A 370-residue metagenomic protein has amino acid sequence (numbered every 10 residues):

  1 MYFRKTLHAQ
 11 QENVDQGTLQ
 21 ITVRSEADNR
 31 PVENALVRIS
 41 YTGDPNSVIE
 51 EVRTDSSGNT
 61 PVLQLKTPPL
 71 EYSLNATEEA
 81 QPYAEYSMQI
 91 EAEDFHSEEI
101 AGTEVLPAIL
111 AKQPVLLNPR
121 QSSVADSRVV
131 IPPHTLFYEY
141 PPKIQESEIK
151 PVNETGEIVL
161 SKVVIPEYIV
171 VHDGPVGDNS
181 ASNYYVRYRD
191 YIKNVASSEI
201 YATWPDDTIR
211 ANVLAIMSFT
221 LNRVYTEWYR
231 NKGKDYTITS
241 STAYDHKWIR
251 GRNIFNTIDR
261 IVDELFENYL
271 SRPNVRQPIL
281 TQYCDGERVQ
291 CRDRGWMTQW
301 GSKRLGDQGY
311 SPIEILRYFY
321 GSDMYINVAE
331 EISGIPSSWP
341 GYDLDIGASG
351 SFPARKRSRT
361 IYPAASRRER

Functional and structural regions predicted by a protein language model:
Y2-V14, N34-R38, R53, N59 (+2 more regions): Conserved, single-site charged/polar hotspot
A9-Q10, V14-Q16, Q20-E33, T42: Structural motif
D15, P31-E33, V48, A84 (+1 more regions): Short loop/turn segments at connectors of secondary-structure elements within structured domains
A27-G43, S47-I49, R53-S56: Short, ordered, surface-exposed loop/turn motifs in non-cytosolic proteins
P45-L74: Short, acidic Ser/Thr/Gly-rich low-complexity loop/linker segments typical of extracellular and cell-surface proteins
L70-A101: A short, solvent-exposed loop/turn motif at the edges and junctions of modular extracellular/periplasmic domains
